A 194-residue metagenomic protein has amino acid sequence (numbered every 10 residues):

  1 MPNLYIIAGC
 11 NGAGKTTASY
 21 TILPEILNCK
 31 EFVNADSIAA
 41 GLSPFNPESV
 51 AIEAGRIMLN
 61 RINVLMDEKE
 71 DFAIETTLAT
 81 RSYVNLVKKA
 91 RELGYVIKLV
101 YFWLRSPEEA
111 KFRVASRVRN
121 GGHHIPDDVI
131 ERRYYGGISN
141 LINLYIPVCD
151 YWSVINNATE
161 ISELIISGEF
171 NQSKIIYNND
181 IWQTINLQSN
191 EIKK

Functional and structural regions predicted by a protein language model:
M1-L4, E68-E70: Pre-Walker A (Motif I) flank of P-loop NTPase domains
I6-G9: The Walker A (P-loop) glycine that initiates the GxxxxGKT/S ATP-binding motif of P-loop NTPases
G12: Walker A (P-loop) phosphate-binding loop of P-loop NTPases
K15: Conserved lysine of the Walker
S19-E70: Conserved substrate/cofactor phosphate-moiety recognition/catalytic segment in nucleotide-dependent phosphotransferases
E53-L104, G137, S153: Glycine-rich phosphate-binding loop used to anchor ATP phosphates in small-molecule kinases, encompassing both
Y95-L144: A glycine- and Lys/Arg-enriched "phosphate-lid" helix/loop adjacent to the NTP-binding pocket of small-molecule kinases
N143-K194: NTP-dependent small-molecule kinase module
